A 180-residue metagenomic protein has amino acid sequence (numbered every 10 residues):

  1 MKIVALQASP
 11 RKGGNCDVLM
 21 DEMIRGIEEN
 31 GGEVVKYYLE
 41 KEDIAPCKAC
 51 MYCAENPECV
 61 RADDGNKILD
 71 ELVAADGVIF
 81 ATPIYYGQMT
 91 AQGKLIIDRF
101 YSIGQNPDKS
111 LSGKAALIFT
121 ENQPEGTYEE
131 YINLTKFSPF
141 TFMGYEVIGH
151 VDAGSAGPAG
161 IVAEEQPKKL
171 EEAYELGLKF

Functional and structural regions predicted by a protein language model:
M1, I24, E29, P139-F180: Glycine-rich phosphate/pyrophosphate-binding loop and the adjoining helix
M1-G32: N-terminal beta1-alpha1 ligand-phosphate binding loop
L6-A8, L39, I118-N122, A153: Cofactor-binding loop segments of dinucleotide-utilizing enzymes, especially the Rossmann-like FAD- and NAD(P)+-binding
G32-E42, V151: A short beta-strand-loop structural module common to alpha/beta enzyme folds
V34-V35, A115, V147-I148: Hydrophobic anchor at the start of a short beta-strand that flanks the dinucleotide cofactor-binding loop
E42-L69: Cysteine-cluster motifs in flexible loop/terminal segments that predominantly coordinate metals
M51-E55, D98, Q166-K168: Short, hinge-like loop/turn segments at secondary-structure boundaries
V60-M143: Helix-loop-strand module that forms the ligand-binding subsite of alpha/beta enzymes
